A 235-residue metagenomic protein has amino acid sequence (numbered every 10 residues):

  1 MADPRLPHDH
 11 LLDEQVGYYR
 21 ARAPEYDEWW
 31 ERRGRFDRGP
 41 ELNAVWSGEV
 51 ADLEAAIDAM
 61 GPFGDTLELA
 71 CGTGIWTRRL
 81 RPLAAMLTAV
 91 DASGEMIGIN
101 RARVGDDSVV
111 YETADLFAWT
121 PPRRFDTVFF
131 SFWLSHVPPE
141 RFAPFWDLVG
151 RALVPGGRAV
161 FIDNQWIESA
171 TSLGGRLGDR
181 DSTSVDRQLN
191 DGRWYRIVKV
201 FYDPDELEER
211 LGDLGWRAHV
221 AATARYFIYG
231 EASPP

Functional and structural regions predicted by a protein language model:
A2-G61: Conserved class I S-adenosyl-L-methionine
D65-A118: Class I SAM-dependent methyltransferase SAM/SAH-binding core
F129: A conserved beta-strand element that flanks and buttresses the S-adenosyl-L-methionine
F132-W133: Short catalytic micro-motifs in class I SAM-dependent methyltransferases
A143-P155: A short glycine-rich, Lys/Arg-flanked "PGG" loop and its adjoining helix->strand segment in the class I
I162-D213, R217: C-terminal alpha-helical "lid/dimerization" subdomain adjacent to the S-adenosyl-L-methionine
W216-P235: Core SAM-dependent methyltransferase catalytic element
